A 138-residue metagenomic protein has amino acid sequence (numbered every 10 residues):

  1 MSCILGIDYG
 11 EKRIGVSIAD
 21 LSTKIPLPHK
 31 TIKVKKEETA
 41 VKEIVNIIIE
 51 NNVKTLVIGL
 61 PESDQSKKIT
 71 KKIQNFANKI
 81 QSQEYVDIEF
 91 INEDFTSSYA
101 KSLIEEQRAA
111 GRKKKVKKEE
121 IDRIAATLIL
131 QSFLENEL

Functional and structural regions predicted by a protein language model:
S2-L5, E11-L138: Phosphate- and other anionic-substrate recognition elements at nucleic-acid/protein interfaces
